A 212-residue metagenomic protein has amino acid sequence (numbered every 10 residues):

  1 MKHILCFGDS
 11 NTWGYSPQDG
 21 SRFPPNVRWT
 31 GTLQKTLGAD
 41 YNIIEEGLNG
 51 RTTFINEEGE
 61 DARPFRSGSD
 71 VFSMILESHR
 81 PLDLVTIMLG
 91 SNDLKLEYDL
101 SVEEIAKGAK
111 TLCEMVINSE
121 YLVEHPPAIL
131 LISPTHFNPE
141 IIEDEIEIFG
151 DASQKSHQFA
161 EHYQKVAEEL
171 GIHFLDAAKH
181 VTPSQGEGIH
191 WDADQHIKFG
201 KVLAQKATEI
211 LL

Functional and structural regions predicted by a protein language model:
M1-N49, F54-G59, M74-H79, V85 (+2 more regions): Serine-esterase "nucleophile elbow" of acetyl-processing enzymes
A62: Acidic, polar ligand-binding/catalytic clefts
F65-L212: Alpha-helical cap/lid subdomain in secreted, periplasmic, or secretory-pathway luminal O-acyl-processing enzymes
